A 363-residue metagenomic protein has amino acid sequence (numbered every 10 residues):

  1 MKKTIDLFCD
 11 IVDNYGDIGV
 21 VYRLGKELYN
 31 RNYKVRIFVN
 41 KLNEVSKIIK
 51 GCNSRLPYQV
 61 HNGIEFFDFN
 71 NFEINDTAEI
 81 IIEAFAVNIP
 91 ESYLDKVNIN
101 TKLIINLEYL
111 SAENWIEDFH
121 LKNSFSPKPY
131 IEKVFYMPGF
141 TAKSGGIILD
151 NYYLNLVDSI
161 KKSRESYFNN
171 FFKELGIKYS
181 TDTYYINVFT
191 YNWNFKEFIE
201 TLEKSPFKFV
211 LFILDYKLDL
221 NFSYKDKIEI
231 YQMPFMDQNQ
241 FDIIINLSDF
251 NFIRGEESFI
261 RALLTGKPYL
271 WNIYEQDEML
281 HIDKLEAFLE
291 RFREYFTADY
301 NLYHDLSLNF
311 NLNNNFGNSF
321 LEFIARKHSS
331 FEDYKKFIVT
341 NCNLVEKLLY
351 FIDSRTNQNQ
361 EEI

Functional and structural regions predicted by a protein language model:
T4, E79-I80, L103, Y185 (+1 more regions): Structural motif
F8-R31, R36-Y130: Active-site and donor-binding regions of nucleotide-sugar-utilizing enzymes
D10, Y15, Y22-G25, F235-K284: A donor-sugar binding/catalytic signature common to diverse glycosyltransferases and related nucleotide-sugar
I99-L103, F207, K267: A short helix->loop->beta-strand "cap" motif at the edges of active sites that frequently abuts
E108-F195: A nucleotide-sugar donor-handling region in carbohydrate enzymes
K204-P234: Catalytic donor nucleotide-activated moiety binding site of glycosyltransferases and closely related
R254-K335: Catalytic binding pocket for nucleotide-activated donors in carbohydrate/polymer assembly enzymes
I338-I363: C-terminal alpha-helical cap of glycosyltransferases
